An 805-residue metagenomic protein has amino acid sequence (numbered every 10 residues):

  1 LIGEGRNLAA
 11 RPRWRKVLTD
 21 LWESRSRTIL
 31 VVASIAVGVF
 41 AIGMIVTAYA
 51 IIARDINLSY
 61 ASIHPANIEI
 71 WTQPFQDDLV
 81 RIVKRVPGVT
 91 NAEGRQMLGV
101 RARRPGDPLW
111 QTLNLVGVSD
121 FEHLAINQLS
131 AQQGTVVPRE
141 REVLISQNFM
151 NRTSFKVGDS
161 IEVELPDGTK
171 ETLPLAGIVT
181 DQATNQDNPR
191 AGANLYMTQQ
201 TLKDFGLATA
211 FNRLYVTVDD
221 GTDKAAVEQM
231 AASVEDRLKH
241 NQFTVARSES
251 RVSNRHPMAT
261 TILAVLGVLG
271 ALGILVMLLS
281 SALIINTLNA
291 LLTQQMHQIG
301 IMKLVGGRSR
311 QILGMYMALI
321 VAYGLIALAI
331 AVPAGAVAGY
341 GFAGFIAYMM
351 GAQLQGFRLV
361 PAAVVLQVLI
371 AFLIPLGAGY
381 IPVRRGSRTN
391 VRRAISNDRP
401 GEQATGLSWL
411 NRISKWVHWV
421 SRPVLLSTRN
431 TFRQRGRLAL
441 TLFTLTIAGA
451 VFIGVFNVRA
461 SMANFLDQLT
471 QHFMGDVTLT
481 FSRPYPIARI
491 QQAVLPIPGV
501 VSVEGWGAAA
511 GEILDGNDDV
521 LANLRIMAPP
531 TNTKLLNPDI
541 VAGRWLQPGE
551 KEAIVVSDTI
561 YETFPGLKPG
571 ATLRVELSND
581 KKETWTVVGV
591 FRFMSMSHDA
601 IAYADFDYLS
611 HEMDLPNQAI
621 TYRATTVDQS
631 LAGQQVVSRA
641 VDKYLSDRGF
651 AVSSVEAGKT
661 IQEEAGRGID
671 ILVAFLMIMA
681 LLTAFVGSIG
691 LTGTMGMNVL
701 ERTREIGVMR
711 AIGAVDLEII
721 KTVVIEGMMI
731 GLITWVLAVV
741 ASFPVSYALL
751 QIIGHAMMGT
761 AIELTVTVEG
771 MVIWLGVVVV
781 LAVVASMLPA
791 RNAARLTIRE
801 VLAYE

Functional and structural regions predicted by a protein language model:
L1-V39, R308-R310, M317, V321 (+4 more regions): N-terminal Sec/SRP start-transfer signal
I2, R11, T389-L407, N792-E805: Short cytosolic juxtamembrane segments of multi-pass membrane proteins
I2-L18, W22-L278, A290-T293, S309-R310 (+4 more regions): Membrane transport/envelope proteins' first extracytoplasmic loop
S24, A282-G324, M677, I689-L732: Interfacial "coupling" helices/loops that link adjacent transmembrane helices in transporter permeases
T28, V32, V37-P65, N289 (+8 more regions): Alpha-helical transmembrane segments
N67-I70, F75-D78, V420-E550, D558-T559 (+1 more regions): Juxtamembrane segments of multi-pass membrane proteins
S281-L288, H297-G300, V321-Q353, A362-R388 (+3 more regions): Small-residue-rich transmembrane alpha-helices
